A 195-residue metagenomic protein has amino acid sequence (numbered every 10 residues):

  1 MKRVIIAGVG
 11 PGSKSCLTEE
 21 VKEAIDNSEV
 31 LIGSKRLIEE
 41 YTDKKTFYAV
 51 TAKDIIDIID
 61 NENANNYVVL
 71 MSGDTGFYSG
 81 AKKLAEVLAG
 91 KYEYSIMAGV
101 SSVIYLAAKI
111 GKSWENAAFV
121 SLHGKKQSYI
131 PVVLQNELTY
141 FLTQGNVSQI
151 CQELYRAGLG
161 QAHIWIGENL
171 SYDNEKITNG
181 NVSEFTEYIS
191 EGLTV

Functional and structural regions predicted by a protein language model:
M1-Y105, Q127: Class I S-adenosyl-L-methionine
K2-I6, E19-E20, Y67, Q135-V195: A contiguous loop/helix-start segment that scaffolds small-molecule binding in enzyme catalytic cores
I25, S102-Q135, Q144: Short, glycine-/small-residue-rich phosphate/pyrophosphate-handling segment
T46-A52, Y92-I96, W114-S121, G160-I166: Short hydrophobic/aromatic-enriched beta-strand-loop microsegments
I55-E62, S128-L134, S183-Y188: Short amphipathic alpha-helix with an adjacent loop that forms part of the alpha/beta core around
I59-D60, S121-Y129, V147, S190-V195: Short, basic, helix/turn surface patches
A98, V120-S121, I177, V195: Metal-ion/cofactor- or nucleotide/acyl-coenzyme-handling active-site neighborhoods
